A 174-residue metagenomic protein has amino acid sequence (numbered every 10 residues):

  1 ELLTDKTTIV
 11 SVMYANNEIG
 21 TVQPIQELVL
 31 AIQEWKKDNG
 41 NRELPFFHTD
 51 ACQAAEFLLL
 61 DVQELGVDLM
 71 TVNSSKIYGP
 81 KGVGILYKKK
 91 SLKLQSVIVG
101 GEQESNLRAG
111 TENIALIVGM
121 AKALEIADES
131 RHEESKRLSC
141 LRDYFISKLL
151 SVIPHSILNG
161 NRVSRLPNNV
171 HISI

Functional and structural regions predicted by a protein language model:
E1-I174: Pyridoxal 5′-phosphate
